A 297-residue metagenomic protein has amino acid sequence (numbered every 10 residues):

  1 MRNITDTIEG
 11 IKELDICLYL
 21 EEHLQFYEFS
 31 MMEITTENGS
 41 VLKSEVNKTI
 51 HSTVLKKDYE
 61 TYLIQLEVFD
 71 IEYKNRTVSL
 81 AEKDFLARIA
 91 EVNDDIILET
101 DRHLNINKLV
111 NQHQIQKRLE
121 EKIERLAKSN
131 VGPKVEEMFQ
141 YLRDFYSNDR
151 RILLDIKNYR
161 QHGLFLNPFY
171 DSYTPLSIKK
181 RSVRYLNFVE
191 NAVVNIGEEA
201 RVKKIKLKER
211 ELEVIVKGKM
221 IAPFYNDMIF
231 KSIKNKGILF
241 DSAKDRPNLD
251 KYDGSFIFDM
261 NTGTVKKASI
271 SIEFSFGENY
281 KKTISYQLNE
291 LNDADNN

Functional and structural regions predicted by a protein language model:
R2-N297: Signature of exported/secreted
